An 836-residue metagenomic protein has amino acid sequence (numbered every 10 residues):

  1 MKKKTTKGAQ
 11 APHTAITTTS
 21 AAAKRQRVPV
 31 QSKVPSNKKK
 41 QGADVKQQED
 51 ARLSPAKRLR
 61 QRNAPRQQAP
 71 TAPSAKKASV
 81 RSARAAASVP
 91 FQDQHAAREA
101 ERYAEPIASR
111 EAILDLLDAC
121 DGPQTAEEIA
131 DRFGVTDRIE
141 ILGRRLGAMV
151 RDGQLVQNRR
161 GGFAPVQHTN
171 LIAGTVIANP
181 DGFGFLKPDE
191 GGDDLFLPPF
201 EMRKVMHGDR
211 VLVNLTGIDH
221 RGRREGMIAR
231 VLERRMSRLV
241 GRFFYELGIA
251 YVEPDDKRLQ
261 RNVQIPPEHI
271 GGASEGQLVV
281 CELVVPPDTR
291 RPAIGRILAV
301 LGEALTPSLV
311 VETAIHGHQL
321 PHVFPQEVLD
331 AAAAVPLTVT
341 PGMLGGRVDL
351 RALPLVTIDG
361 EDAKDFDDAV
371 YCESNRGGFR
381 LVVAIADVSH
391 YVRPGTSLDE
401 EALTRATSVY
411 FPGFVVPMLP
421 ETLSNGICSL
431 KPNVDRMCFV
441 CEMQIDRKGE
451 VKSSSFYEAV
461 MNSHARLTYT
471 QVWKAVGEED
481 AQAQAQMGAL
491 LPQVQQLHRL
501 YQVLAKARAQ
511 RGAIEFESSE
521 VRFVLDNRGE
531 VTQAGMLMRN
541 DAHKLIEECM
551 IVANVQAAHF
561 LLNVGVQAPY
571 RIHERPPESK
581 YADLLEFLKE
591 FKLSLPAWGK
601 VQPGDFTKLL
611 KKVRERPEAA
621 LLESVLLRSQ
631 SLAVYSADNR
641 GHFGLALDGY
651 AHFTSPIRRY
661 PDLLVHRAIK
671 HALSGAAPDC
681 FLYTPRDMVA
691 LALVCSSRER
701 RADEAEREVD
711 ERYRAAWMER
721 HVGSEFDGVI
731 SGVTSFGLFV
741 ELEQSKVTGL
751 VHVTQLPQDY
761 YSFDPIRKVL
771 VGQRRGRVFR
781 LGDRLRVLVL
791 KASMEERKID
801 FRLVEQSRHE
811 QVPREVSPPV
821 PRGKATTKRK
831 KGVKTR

Functional and structural regions predicted by a protein language model:
K2-V382, S389-V434, R466, Q471-K474 (+2 more regions): Charge-lined substrate channels and their catalytic hotspots, especially those that engage the 3′ end of RNA
N158, P188, F244, P254 (+6 more regions): Acidic/polar residues at beta-strand termini and the immediately following turn/coil
D181, G191-G192, M202, L247 (+5 more regions): A generic structural motif
D193-P198, L259-I265, K746-D764, Q811-P813: A short macromolecule-binding patch
D209, G217, G226, H752-E795 (+3 more regions): Intrinsically disordered, low-complexity linker and terminal regions at domain boundaries
V213, C281, V733, V787-V789: A generic structural signal for residues embedded in beta-strands
D256, L301, E574, K791 (+1 more regions): Residues that form ligand- and interface-recognition hot spots within folded domains
V280, P286, E303, V311-H316 (+5 more regions): Electropositive polyanion-binding surfaces
